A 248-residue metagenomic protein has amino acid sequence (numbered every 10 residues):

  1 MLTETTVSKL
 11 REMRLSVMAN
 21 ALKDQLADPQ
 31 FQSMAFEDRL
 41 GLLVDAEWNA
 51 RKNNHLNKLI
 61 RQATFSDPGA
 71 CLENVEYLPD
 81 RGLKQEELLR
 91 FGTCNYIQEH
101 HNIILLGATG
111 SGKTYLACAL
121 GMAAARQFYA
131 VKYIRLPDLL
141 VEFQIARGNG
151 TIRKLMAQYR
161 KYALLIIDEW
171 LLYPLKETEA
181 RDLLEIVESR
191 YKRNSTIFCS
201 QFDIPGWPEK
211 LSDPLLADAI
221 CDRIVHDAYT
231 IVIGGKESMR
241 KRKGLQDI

Functional and structural regions predicted by a protein language model:
M1-N20: Charged, compositionally biased N-terminal leader segments and the immediate start of the first structured element
T3-T5, R126, A219: A cross-kingdom feature that marks ATP-driven nucleic-acid transaction machinery
V7-K9, R61-K84: Dynamic helix-loop-helix/coil hinge segments at AAA+ ATPase domain boundaries and subdomain interfaces
S16-D67: Interdomain "pre-motor" coupling segment immediately N-terminal to P-loop NTPase/helicase cores
L22, D138-K161, W170-I248: Replace "adjacent to P-loop NTPase cores in ATP/GTP-dependent enzymes" with "adjacent to NTP-binding cores
L83-K161: Conserved P-loop
